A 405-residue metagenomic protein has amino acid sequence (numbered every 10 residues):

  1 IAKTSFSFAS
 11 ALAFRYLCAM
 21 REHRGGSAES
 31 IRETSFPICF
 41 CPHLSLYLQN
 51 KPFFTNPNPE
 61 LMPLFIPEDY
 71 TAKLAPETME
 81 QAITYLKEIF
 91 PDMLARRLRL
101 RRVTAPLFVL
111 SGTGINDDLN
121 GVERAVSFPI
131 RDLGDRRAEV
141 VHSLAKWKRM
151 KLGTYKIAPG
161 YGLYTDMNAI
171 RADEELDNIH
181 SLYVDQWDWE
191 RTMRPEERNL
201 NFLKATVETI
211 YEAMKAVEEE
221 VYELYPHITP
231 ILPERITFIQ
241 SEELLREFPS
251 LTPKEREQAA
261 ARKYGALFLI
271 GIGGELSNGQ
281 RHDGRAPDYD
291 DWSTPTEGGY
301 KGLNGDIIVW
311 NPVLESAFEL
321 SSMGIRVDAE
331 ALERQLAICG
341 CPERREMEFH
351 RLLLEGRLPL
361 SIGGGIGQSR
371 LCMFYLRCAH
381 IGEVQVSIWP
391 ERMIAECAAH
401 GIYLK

Functional and structural regions predicted by a protein language model:
S5-S10, S27-S30, S35, S45: Serine residues within intrinsically disordered or low-complexity segments
S10-R15, P57: Intrinsic disorder/low-complexity segments
C18, C39-C41: Cysteine-centered motifs
H23, S30, P52: Cationic, low-complexity basic patches in intrinsically disordered or flexible, solvent-exposed regions
L61-H180, D188-T192: Class II aminoacyl-tRNA synthetase-like tRNA-binding/catalytic domains
T165-Q258: Extended, charged alpha-beta segments that form solvent-exposed binding/catalytic grooves in nucleic-acid-handling
I170, S241-K405: A translation/RNA-centric and nucleic-acid-associated enzymatic feature enriched in Class II aminoacyl-tRNA synthetases
